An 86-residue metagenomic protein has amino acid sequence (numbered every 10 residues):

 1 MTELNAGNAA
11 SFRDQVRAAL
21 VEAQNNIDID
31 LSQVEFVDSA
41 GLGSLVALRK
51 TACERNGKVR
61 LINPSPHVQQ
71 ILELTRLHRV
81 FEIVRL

Functional and structural regions predicted by a protein language model:
M1-D14: STAS-typified acidic loop motif
R17-D38: Short, glycine-/small-residue-enriched flexible loop/hinge segments at domain edges that mediate gating
A19, L48-A52: Hydrophobic helix-cap positions at the C-terminus of alpha-helices in RecA-like/P-loop ATPase nucleotide-binding cores
Q33-F36, S44-A47, Q70-E73, V80: Residue-level recognition of specific faces of alpha-helices
T51-R85: C-terminal structural segments of small proteins and small subunits
